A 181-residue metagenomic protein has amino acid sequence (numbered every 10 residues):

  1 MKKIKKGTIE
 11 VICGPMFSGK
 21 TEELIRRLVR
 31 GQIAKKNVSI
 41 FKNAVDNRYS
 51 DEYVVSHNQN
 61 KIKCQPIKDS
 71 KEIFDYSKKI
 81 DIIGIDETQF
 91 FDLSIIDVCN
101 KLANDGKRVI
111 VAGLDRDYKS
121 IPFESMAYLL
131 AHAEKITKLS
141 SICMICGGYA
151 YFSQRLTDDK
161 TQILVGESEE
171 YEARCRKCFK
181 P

Functional and structural regions predicted by a protein language model:
M1-S77, D117-Y128, K138-S141, V165-K180: Conserved P-loop
R27, L93-K101, S125: A short acidic, amphipathic alpha-helical/loop segment
I83-G84: Walker B beta-strand of ABC/ABC-like P-loop ATPase nucleotide-binding domains, specifically the conserved hydrophobic
E87-T88, G113: Walker B catalytic acidic pair
F90-D92, Y118: Catalytic P-loop NTPase motifs of RecA-like helicase/translocase cores
L102-E124: Sensor-1/coupling segment of RecA-like P-loop NTPase cores
A133: Short basic (Lys/Arg) and small-residue
I142-L164: Short recognition patches in nucleic-acid-associated and regulatory proteins
